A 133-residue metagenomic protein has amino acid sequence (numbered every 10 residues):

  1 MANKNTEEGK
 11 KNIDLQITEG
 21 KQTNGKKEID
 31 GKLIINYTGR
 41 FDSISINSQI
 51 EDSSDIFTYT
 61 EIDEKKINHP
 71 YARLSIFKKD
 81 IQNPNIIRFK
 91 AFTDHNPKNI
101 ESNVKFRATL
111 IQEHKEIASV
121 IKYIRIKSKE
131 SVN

Functional and structural regions predicted by a protein language model:
M1-R73, K78-N133: N-terminal onset of structured domains
